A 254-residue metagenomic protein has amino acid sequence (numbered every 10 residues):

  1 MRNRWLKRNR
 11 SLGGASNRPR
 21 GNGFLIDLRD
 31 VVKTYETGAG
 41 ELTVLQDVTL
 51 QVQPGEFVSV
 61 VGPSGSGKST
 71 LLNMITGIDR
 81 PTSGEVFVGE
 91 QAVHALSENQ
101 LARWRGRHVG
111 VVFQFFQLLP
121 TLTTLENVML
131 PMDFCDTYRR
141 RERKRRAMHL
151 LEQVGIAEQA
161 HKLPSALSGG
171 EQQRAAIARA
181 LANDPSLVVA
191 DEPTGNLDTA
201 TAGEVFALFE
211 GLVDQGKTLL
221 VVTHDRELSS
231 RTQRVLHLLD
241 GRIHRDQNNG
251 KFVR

Functional and structural regions predicted by a protein language model:
M1-T34, R245-R254: ABC-family P-loop ATPase nucleotide-binding domain
G23-T232, L238: ABC family nucleotide-binding domain
V235-N248: H-loop (His-switch) and adjacent beta-strand-loop-beta switch element of ABC-type ATPase nucleotide-binding domains
